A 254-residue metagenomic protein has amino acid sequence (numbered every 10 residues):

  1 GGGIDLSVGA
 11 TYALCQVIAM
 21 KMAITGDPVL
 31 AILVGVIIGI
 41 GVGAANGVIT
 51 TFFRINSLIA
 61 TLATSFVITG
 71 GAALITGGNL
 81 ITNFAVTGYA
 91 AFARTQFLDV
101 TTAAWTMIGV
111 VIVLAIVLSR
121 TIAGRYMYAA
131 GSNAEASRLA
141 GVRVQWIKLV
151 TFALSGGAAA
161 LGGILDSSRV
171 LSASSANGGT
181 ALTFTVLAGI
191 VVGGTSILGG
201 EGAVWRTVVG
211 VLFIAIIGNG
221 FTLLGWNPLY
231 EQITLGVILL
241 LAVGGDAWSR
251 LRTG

Functional and structural regions predicted by a protein language model:
G1-D27, V48-I55, L187-W205, V237 (+1 more regions): Single transmembrane alpha-helix segments in multi-pass membrane proteins
G26-S65, G109, V209-G210: Alpha-helical transmembrane segments within multi-pass membrane transporters and channels
F53, S57-T121, I147-V150, R169-G179: Transmembrane helix-bundle core of multi-pass membrane transporters and related energy-transducing complexes
S65-A72, T106-V117, F152-G163, G189-T195 (+2 more regions): Hydrophobic core segments of alpha-helical transmembrane domains in multi-pass membrane transport and ion-translocation
V113, S132, L139-W146, R169 (+1 more regions): Cytosolic-side transmembrane-helix boundaries in multi-pass membrane proteins
V113-A153: Membrane-helix/interface signature in polytopic inner-membrane proteins
R143-S167, F184: Transmembrane alpha-helices
A159, V170, S174-L235: Transmembrane alpha-helical segments in multi-pass inner-membrane proteins
